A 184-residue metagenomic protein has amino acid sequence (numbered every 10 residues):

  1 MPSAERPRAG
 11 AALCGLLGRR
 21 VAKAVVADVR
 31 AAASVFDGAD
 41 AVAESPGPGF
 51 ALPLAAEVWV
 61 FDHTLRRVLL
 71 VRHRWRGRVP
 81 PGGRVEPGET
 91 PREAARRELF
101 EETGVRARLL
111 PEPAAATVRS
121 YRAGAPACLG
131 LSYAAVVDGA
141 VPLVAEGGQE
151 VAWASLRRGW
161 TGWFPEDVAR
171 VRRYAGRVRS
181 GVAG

Functional and structural regions predicted by a protein language model:
M1, L143, G162, Y174-G184: Active-site-proximal or metal-binding-adjacent scaffold patches in catalytic folds
P2-E57: Acidic, metal-coordinating catalytic segment for phosphate/diphosphate chemistry, firing primarily on the Nudix
V60-F61: Hydrophobic beta-strand positions
L70-R72: Short, acidic/hydrophobic/Gly-rich beta-strand patch recurrent on exposed beta strands that often constitutes part
W75-R78, G159: A short, flexible beta-alpha/helix-coil linker loop
V79-G83: A short gly/proline-enriched turn/hairpin at secondary-structure junctions
V85-L109, P113-R172: Unchanged
